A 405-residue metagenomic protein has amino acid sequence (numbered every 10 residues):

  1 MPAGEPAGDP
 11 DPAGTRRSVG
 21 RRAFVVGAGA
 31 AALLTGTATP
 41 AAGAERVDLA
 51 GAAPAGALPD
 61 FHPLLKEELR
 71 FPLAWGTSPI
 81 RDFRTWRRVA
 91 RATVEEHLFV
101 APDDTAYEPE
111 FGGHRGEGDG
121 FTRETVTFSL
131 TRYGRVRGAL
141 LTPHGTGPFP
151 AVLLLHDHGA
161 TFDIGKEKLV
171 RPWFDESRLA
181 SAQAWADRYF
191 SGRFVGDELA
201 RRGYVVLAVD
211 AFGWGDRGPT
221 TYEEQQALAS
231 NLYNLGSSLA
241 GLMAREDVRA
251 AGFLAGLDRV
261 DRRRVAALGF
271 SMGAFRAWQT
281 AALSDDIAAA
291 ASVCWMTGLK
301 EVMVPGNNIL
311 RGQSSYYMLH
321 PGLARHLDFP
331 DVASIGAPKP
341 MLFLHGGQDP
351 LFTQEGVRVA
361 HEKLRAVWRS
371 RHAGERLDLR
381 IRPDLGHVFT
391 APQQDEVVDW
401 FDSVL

Functional and structural regions predicted by a protein language model:
M1-V19, A32: N-terminal secretory signal peptides
V19-A28: N-terminal export leaders
P102-G145: N-terminal cap/lid segment of alpha/beta-hydrolase-fold proteins
P148-D157: Short beta-strand element of the alpha/beta-hydrolase
H156-R245, V302-V304: Cap/lid segment of the alpha/beta-hydrolase catalytic domain
Q226-F270: Gly/Ser-rich "nucleophile elbow"/oxyanion-hole loop immediately N-terminal to the catalytic nucleophile in hydrolases
Y233-N234, A289-A333, T353, V357-H361 (+1 more regions): Mobile cap/lid helix-loop segments that gate and shape the active-site cleft of serine hydrolases
V367-L405: C-terminal catalytic histidine-bearing segment of alpha/beta-hydrolase fold enzymes
